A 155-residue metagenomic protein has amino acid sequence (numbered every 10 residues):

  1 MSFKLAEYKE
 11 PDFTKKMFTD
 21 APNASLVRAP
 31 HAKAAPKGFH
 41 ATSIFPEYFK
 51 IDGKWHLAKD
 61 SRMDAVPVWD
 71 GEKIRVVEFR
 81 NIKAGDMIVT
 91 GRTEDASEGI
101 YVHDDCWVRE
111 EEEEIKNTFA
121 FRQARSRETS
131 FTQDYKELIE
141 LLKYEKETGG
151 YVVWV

Functional and structural regions predicted by a protein language model:
M1-V155: Metallocofactor- and cofactor-centric catalytic cores in central/energy metabolism, strongly enriched
